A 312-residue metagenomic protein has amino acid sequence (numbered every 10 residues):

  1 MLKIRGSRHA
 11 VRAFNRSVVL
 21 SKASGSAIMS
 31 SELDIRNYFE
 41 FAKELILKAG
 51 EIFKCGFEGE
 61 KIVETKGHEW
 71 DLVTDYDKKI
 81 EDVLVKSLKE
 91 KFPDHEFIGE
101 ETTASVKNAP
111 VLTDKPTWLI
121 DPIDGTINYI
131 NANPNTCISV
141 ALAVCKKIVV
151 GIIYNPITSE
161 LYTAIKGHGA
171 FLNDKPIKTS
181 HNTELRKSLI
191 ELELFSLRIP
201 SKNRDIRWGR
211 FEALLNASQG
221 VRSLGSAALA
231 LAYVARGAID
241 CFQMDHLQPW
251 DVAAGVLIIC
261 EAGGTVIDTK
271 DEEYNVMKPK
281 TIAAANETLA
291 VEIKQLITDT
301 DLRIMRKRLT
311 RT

Functional and structural regions predicted by a protein language model:
M1-A10: N-terminal chloroplast transit peptides
K3, F14-I123, I304, R308-T312: N-terminal subdomain of lithium-sensitive/metallo-dependent phosphomonoesterases centered on the IMPase/IPPase/PAP
A49, F53, D77, L88 (+7 more regions): Residue-level signal for inorganic ion chemistry
V83, C137, A254-L257: Short amphipathic alpha-helical face segments that pack within enzyme cores and frequently flank/anchor catalytic
I98-T102, F171-N173, T265-V266: Short gly/ser/thr-rich secondary-structure transition/capping motifs
K107, V111-F171: DPxDG-like acidic metal-binding loop motif
A143-K147, I157, K166-G169, K175 (+3 more regions): Short loop segments at secondary-structure junctions
K178-T312: An extended, acidic
